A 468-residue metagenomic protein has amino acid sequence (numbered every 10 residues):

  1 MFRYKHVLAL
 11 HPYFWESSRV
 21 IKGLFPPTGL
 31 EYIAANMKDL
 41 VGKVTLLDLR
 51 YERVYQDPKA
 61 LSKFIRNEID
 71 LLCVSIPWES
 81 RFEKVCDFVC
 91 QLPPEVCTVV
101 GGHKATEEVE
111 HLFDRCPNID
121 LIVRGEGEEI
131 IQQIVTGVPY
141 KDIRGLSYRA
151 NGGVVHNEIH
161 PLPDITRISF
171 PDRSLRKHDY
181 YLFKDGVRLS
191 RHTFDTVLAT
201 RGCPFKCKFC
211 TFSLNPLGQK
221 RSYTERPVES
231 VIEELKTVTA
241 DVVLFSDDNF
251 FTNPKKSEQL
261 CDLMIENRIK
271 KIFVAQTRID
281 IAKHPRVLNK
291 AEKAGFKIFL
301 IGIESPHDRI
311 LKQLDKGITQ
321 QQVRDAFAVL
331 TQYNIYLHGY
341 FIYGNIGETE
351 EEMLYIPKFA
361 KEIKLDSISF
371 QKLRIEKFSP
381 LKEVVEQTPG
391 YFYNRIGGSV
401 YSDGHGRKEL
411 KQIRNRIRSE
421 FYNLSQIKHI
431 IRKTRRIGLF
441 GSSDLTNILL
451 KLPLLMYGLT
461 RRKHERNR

Functional and structural regions predicted by a protein language model:
M1-A9, D39-K43, F64-L71, E95 (+3 more regions): Radical SAM enzyme core and accessory elements
K5-V20: Nucleotide-activated donor-dependent transferases that construct or modify glycoconjugates
F14-W15, Y140, R149-A199: N-terminal [4Fe-4S]-dependent radical SAM core
S17-L30: Glycine- and acidic-residue-enriched helix-capping/strand-helix junction motifs
F25, D172-H338, K358: Radical SAM [4Fe-4S] cluster-binding motif and immediate context
N36-P161, K372, F378: Glycine-rich beta-alpha loop elements in corrinoid/cobalamin-binding modules across cobalamin-dependent enzymes
E52, R278-D280, P306-D315, F327-E352 (+2 more regions): Conserved strand-turn element in the central/C-terminal portion of the radical SAM core barrel that lines
H111-R115, G347-K361: Catalytic cores of alpha/beta
